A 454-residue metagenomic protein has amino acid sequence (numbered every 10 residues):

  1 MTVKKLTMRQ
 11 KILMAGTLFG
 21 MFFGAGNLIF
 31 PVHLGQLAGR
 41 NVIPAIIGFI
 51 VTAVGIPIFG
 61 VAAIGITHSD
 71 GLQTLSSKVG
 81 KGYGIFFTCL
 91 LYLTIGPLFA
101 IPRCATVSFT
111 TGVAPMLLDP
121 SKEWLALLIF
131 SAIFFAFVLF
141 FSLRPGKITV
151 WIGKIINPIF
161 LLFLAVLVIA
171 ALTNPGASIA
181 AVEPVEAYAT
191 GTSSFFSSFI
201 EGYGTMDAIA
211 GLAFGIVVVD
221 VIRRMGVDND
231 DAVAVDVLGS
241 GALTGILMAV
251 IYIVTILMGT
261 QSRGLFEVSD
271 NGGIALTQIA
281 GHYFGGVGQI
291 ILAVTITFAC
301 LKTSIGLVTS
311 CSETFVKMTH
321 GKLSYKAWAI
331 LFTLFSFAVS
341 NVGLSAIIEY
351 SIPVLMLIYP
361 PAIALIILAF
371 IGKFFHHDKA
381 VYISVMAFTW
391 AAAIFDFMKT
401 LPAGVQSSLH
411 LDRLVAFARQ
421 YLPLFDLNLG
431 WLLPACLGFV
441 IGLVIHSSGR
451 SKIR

Functional and structural regions predicted by a protein language model:
L13-F23, L93, A170-A177, E186-T255 (+3 more regions): Hydrophobic, membrane-embedded alpha-helices of multi-pass small-molecule transporters
V51, G55, F59-G60, I159-L172 (+3 more regions): Selective recognition of specific alpha-helical transmembrane segments in multi-pass small-molecule
I66-T74, F135-I156, R224-V227, F337-Y350 (+1 more regions): Membrane-water interface regions at transmembrane-helix termini and the short interhelical loops of multi-pass membrane
G71-S77, I251-L301, V308, K317 (+1 more regions): TM-loop-TM module centered on a large, flexible mid-protein loop between adjacent transmembrane helices in multi-pass
P97, I101, L161-T190, A208-I209 (+4 more regions): Hydrophobic alpha-helical segments and their helix-loop junctions in multi-pass secondary transporters
S142-A171, I352-I363, Y382-A392: Membrane-interface loop-to-helix entry segments
R144-I155, F195-S198, V218-L247, L265-T277 (+1 more regions): Hydrophobic, small-residue-rich membrane helices and short re-entrant helix-turn-helix hairpins that build
N174, D378, Y382-R454: A generic transmembrane alpha-helix motif of multi-pass inner-membrane proteins
